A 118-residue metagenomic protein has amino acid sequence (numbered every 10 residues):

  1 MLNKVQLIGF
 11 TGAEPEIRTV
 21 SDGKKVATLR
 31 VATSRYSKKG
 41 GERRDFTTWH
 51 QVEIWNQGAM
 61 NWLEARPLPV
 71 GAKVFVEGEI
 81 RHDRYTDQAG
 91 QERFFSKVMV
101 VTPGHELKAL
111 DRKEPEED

Functional and structural regions predicted by a protein language model:
M1-D118: Single-stranded nucleic acid-binding surfaces, predominantly the OB-fold ssDNA-binding core
